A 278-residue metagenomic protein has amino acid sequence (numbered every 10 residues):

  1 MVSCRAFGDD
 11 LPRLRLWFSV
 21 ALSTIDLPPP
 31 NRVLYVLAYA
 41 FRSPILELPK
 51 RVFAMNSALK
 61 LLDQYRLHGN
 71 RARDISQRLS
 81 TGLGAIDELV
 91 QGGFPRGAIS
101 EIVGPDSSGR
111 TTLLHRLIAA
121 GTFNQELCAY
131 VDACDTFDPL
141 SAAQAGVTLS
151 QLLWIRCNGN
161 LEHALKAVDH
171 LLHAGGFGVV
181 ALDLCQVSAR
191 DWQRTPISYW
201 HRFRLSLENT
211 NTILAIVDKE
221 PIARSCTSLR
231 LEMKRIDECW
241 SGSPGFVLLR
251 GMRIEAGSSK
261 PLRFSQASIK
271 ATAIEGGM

Functional and structural regions predicted by a protein language model:
C4-L11, W17-F18, Y39-F41: Intrinsic disorder
L16, D26, N31-Y130, V147 (+1 more regions): Detector for small/aliphatic-rich hydrophobic stretches
R78, G82-A85, P95-A98, R110-L114 (+4 more regions): Helical mechanochemical/support elements of P-loop NTPase systems and associated helical scaffolds
S100-I102, A129-V131, L153-I155, A215 (+1 more regions): Hydrophobic/aromatic beta-strand patches that form the interior of the parallel beta-sheet core in alpha/beta enzyme
P105, R116, N124-D191: Conserved inter-motif catalytic segment of the P-loop NTP-binding fold
C157-E238: P-loop NTPase motor core
R204-M278: Phosphate-binding/switch region of NTP-binding enzymes
